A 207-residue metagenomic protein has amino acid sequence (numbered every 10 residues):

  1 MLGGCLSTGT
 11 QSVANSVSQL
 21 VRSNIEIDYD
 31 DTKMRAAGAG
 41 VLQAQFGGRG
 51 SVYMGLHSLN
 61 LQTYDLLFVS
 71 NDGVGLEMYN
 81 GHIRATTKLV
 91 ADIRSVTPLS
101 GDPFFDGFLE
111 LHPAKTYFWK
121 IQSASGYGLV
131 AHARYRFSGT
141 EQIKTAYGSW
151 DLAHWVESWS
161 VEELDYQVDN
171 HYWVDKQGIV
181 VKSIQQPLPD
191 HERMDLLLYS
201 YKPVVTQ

Functional and structural regions predicted by a protein language model:
L2-G4: C-terminal motif of bacterial Sec signal peptides marking the signal peptidase cleavage site
L6-S95, E110-Q207: Acidic, serine/threonine-rich low-complexity disordered tracts
P98: Active-site acidic/histidine clusters and adjacent loop/turn architecture that either coordinate catalytic ions
G101-P103: A small/polar (G/S/T-enriched), proline-flanked helix-loop surface module common in exported/cell-envelope proteins
